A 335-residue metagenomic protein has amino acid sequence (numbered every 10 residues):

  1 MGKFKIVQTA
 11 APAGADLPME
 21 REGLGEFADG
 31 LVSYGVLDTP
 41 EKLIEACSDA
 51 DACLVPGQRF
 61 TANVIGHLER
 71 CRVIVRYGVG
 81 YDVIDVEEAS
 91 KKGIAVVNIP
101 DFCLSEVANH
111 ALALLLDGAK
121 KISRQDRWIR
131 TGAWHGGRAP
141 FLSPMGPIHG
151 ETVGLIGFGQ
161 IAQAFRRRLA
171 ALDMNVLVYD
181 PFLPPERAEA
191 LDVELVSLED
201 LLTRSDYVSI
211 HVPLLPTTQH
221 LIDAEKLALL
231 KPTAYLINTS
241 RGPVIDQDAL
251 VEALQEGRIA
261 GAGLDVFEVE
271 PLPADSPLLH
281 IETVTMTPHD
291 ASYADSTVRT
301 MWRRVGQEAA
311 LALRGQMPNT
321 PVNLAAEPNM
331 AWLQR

Functional and structural regions predicted by a protein language model:
M1-A50, E186, L313, M330-R335: N-terminal glycine-/charge-rich "phosphate-binding" loop or analogous flexible N-terminal tail
L17, F141-P232: Rossmann-like dinucleotide/phosphate-binding beta-alpha-beta segment
G35, P56, Y77-G78, I94-S105 (+4 more regions): Short beta->alpha connector loops at strand-helix junctions that form conserved, small/polar/Pro-enriched
A50, L68-C71, R204-S205: An anion/phosphate-binding loop that grips the pyrophosphate of nucleotide cofactors and donors
Q58, V79, D206, V212-L214 (+1 more regions): Short glycine-/small-residue-rich Rossmann-like dinucleotide-binding loops
R59-C71, T217-L236: Rossmann-fold NAD(P) dinucleotide-binding segment
K92, P100-T152, A164-R167, P318: Phosphate-binding beta-alpha-beta segment of Rossmann-like dinucleotide-binding domains, i.e., the NAD(P)
T233-R335: Rossmann-like dinucleotide-binding domain for NAD(H)/NADP(H)
